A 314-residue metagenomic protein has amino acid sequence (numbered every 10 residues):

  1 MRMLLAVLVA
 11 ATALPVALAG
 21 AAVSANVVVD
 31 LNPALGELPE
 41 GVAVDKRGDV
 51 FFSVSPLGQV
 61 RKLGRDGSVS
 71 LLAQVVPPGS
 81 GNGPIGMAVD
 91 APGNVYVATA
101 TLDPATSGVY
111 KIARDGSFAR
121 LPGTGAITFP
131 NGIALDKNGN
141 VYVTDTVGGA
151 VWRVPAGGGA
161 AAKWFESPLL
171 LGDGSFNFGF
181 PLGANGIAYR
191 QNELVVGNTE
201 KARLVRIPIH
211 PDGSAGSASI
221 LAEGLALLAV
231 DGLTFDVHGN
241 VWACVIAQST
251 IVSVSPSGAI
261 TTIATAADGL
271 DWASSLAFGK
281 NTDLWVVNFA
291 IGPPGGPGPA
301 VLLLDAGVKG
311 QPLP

Functional and structural regions predicted by a protein language model:
M1-A21: Secretory targeting and sorting signals
A25-P33, V69-P78, S117-G123, A162-N177 (+2 more regions): A short beta-strand motif characteristic of beta-propeller blades
P33-D49, P77-D103, T124-V141, L169-E193 (+3 more regions): Beta-rich, blade/repeat-based domains predominating in secreted/periplasmic proteins but also intracellular
S55, A100-L102, T146-V147, A156 (+3 more regions): Short loop/turn segments immediately following the C-termini of beta-strands
Q59-R61, S107-Y110, A150-R153, R203-V205 (+2 more regions): A short loop-to-beta-strand structural motif that recurs across blades of beta-propeller domains
L63-S68, I112-S117, P155-G159, P208-G213 (+2 more regions): Short loop/turn segments that connect beta-strands within beta-propeller blades
K111-F165: Hydrophobic alpha-helical segments and helix pairs
G197-R203, E223-P256: Loop/turn-rich, solvent-exposed surfaces of beta-rich toroidal or solenoidal domains
